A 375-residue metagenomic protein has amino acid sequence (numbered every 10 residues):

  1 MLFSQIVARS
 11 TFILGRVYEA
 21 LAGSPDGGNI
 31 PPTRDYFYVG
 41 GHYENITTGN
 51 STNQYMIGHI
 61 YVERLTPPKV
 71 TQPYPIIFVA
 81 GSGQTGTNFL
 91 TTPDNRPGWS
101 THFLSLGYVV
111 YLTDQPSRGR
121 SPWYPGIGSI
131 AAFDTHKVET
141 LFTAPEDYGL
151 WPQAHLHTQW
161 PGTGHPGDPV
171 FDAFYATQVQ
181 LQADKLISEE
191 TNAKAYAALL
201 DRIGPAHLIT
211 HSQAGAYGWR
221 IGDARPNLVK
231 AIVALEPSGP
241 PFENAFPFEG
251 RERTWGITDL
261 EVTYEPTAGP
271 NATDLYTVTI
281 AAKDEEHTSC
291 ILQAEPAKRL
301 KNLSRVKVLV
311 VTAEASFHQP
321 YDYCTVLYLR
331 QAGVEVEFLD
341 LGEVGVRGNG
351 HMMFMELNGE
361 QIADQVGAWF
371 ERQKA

Functional and structural regions predicted by a protein language model:
M1-A22: Fungal secretory targeting signals
L21-T71: N-terminal cap/lid segment of alpha/beta-hydrolase-fold proteins
Q72-G81: Short beta-strand element of the alpha/beta-hydrolase
R96-W123: Conserved alpha/beta-hydrolase
P161, D168-P169, A176-Q180, D184-H207: Conserved acidic catalytic loop of the alpha/beta-hydrolase fold
D201, G215-P226, I232: Short glycine-enriched nucleophile-adjacent loop and the immediately C-terminal alpha-helix near the catalytic center
S304, V310-T312: Short beta-strand/loop motif that positions the catalytic acidic residue of the alpha/beta-hydrolase fold
V344-A375: Catalytic active-site module of serine/aspartate enzymes centered on a nucleophile-bearing elbow/loop
